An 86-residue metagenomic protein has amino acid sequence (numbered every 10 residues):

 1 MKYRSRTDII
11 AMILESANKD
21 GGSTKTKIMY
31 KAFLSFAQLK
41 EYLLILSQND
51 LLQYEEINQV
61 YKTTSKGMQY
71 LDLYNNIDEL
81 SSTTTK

Functional and structural regions predicted by a protein language model:
M1-R4: Short amphipathic alpha-helical boundary/capping segments
T7-G22: Short amphipathic alpha-helical interface segments
G22-K31: Short acidic, hydrophobic short linear motifs in intrinsically disordered regions
F33-Q48: Short amphipathic alpha-helical interaction segments
S47-N58: A short, conserved structural fragment
Q59-L73: Basic, amphipathic "hinge/linker" alpha-helix immediately C-terminal to the N-terminal HTH DNA-binding motif
N75-K86: Amphipathic alpha-helical dimerization/coiled-coil segments that flank or bridge DNA-binding/regulatory modules
